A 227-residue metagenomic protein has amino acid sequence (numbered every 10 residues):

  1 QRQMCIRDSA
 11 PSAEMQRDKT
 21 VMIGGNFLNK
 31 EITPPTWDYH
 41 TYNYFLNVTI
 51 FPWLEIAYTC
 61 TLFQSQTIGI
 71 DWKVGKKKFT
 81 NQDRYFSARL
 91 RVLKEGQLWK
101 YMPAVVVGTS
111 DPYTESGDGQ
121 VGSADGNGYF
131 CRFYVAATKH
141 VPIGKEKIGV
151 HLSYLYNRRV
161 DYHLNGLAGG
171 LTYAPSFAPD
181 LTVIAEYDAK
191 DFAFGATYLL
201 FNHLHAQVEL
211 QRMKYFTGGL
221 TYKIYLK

Functional and structural regions predicted by a protein language model:
Q3, R7-F133, T138-E146, L155-Y156 (+4 more regions): Transmembrane beta-barrel domains of Gram-negative outer membranes and organellar outer membranes
I50-P52, R84, K190, N202 (+1 more regions): Short glycine/proline-enriched coil/turn segments at helix->beta-strand junctions
V141-I143, Y187-A189, M213: A generic beta-sheet turn/junction motif
H151-S153: Active-site pocket-lining/capping segments in soluble small-molecule metabolic enzymes
D161-L164, T172-T182, E186-A193, T197-F201 (+1 more regions): Contiguous ligand/interfacial binding patches
E209-Y215: Short, acidic/turn-prone active-site loops that include or flank metal/cofactor- and phosphate-binding residues
T217-K227: Flexible, glycine-rich linker and terminal segments associated with outer-membrane beta-barrel/transport systems
